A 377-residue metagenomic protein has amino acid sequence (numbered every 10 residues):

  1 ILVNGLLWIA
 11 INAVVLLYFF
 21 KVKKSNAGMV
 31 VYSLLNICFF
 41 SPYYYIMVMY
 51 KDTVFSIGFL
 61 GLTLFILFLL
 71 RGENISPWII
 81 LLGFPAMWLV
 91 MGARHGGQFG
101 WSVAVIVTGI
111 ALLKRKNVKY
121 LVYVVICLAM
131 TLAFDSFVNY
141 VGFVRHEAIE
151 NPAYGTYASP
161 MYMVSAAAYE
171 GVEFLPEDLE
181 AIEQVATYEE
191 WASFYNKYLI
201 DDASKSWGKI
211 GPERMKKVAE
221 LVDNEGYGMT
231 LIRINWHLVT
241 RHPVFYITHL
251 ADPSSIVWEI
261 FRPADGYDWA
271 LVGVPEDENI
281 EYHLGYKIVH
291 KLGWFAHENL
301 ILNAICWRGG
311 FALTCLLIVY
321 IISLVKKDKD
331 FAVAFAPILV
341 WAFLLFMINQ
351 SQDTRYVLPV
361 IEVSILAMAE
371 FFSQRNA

Functional and structural regions predicted by a protein language model:
I1, S33-I57, W88, G92 (+1 more regions): Aromatic- and kink-enriched transmembrane "portal" helix at the membrane-lumen/periplasm boundary that abuts
L2-K23, G61: Transmembrane-helix motifs of polytopic, lipid-linked glycan transferases
V3, T248-F335: Membrane-interface anchor segments at the N-terminal boundary of transmembrane helices in multi-pass membrane enzymes
V15-C38, S56-I57, S76, K329-V333: Transmembrane-helix signature of polytopic, membrane-embedded enzymes that assemble or transfer cell-envelope glycans
A27-V30, G72-W88, K119-V122: Short hydrophobic alpha-helices at membrane interfaces in multi-pass membrane enzymes
S56-G72, P85-M87, A104-V105, V363-A367: Specific aromatic-rich, kink-prone transmembrane helix
I79-R94, I106, V124-A133: Membrane-interface alpha helices of multi-pass inner-membrane proteins
H146-Y282: Membrane-proximal stem/loop segments at transmembrane-domain junctions that anchor or position
